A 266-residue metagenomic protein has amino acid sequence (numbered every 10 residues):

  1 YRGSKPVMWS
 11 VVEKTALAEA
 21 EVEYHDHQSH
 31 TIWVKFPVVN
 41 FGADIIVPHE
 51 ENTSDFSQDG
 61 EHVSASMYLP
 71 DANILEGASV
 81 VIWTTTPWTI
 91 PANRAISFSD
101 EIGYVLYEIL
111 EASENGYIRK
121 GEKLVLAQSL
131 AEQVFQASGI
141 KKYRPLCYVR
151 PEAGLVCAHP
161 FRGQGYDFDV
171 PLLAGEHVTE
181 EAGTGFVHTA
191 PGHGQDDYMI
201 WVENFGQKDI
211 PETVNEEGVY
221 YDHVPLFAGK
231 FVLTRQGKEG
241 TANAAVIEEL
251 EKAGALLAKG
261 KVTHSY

Functional and structural regions predicted by a protein language model:
Y1-P91, E108-S113, P151-C157, G165-F168 (+1 more regions): Residue patterns forming the tRNA-binding/recognition surfaces of aminoacyl-tRNA synthetases and related DALR
Y104-H159: Carboxylate/His-rich catalytic cores and anion/metal-binding grooves
R162: Glycine-rich, acidic and aromatic/proline-enriched surface loops and short helix-turn segments that act as binding
